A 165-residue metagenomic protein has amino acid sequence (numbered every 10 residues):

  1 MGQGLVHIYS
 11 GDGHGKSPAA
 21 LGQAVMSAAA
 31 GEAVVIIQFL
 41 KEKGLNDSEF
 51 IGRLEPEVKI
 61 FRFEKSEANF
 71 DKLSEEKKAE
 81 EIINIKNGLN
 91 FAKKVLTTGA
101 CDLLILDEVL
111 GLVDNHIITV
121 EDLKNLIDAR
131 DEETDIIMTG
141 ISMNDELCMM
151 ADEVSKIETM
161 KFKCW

Functional and structural regions predicted by a protein language model:
M1-L5, A129-E132: Catalytic phosphate/metal-binding cores of nucleic-acid and nucleotide-processing enzymes, i.e., regions that mediate
G2-K94: Conserved P-loop
M26, F50, L126, E146-L147: Hydrophobic/aromatic ligand-binding patch that stacks against planar heteroaromatic rings of cofactors or nucleotides
A33, A100-L103, D131-M138: Loop/turn-to-beta-strand initiation segments
R53-E55, D131, C148-M149: Short, well-ordered coil/turn elements that cap or connect secondary structure elements
I60-R62, M138, S155-K156: Structural signal for conserved beta-strand scaffold positions within catalytic alpha/beta enzyme cores
K72-A129: Phosphate-binding/switch loop-helix module in NTP-utilizing enzymes
I141-W165: Phosphate-binding/switch region of NTP-binding enzymes
